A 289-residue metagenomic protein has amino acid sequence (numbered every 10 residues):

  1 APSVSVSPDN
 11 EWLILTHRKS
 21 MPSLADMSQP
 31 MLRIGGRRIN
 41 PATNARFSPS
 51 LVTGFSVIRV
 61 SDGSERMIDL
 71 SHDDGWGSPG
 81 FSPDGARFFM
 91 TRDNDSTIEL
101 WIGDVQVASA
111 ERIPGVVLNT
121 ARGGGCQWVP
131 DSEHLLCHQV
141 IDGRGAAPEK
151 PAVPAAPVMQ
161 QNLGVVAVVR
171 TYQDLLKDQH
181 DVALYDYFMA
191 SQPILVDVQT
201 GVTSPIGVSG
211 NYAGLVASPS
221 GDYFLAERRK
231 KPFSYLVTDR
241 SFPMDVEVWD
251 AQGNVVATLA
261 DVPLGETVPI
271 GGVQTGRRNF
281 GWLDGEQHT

Functional and structural regions predicted by a protein language model:
A1-T289: Beta-propeller folds
